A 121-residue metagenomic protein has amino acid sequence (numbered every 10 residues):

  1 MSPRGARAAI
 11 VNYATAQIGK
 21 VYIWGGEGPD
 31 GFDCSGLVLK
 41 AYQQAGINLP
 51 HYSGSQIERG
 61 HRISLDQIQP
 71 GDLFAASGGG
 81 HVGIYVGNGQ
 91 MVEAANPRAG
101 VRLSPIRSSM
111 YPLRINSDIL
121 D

Functional and structural regions predicted by a protein language model:
M1-G36, K40, R107, L113 (+1 more regions): Extracytoplasmic/periplasmic cell wall- or extracellular glycan-interacting regions that localize and scaffold envelope
G5, H51-D66, G80, V86-D121: Aromatic- and glycine-rich peptidoglycan recognition patches
A16-P70: Catalytic cysteine-centered active-site loop
D33, G80-H81: Short loop/turn microsegments at loop-to-beta-strand junctions
